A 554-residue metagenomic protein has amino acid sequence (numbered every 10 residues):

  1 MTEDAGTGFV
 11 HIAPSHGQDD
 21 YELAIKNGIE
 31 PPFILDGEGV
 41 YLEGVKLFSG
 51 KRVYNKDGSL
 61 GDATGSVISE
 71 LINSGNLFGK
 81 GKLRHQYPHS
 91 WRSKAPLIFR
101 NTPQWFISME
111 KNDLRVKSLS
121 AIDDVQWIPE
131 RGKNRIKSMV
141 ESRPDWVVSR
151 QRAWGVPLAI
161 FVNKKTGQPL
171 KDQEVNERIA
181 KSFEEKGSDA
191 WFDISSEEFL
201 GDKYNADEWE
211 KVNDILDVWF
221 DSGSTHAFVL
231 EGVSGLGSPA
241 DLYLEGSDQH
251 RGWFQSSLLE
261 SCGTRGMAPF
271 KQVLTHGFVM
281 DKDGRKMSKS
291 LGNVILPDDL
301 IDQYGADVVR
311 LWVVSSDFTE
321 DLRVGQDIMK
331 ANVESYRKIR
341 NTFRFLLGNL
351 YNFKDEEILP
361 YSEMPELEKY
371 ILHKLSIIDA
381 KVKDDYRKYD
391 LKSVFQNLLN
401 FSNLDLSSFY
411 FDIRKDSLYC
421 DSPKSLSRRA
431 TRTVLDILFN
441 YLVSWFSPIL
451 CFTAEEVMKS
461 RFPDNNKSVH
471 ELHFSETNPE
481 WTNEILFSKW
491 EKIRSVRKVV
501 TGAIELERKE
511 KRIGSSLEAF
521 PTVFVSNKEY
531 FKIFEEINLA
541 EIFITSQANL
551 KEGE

Functional and structural regions predicted by a protein language model:
M1-E3, E231, E505-I513: Short, flexible, solvent-exposed loop/turn segments with mixed acidic/basic and small polar residues
M1-L35, F78-Y351, I371-R414, L418 (+1 more regions): Structured secondary-structure scaffolds
P32-V45, P269-D281, D321-A331, F353-E356 (+2 more regions): Substrate-binding beta-hairpin/strand module that engages nucleic acids
Y41-D62: A short-motif feature that recognizes glycine-rich, charge-decorated loops that bind or process nucleotide phosphates
F48-N55, G167-I179, E518-E554: A broadly conserved sequence feature marking short terminus-proximal activation segments in nucleic acid-centric
S59-Y87: Phosphate/diphosphate-binding loops
L71-S74, R135-R150, L158, H470-E476 (+2 more regions): Conserved luminal/periplasmic juxtamembrane motif of membrane-embedded glycan-processing enzymes
W209, F353-A380, F411-A503, E510-R512 (+1 more regions): Acidic, turn-prone loop/beta-hairpin segments
